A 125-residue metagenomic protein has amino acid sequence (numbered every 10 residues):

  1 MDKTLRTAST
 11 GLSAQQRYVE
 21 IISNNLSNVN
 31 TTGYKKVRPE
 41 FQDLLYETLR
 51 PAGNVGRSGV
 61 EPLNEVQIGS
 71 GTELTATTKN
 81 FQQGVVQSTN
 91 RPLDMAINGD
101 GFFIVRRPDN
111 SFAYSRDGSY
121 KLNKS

Functional and structural regions predicted by a protein language model:
M1-S125: Amphipathic alpha-helical polymerization modules
